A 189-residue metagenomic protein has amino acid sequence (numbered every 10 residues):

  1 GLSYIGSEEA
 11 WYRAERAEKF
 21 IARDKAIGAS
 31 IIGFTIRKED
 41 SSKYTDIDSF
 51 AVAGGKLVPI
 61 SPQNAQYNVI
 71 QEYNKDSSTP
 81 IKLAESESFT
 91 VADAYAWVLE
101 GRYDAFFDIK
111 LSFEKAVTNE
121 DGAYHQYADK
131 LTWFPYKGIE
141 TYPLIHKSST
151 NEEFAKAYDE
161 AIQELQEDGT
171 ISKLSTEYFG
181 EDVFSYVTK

Functional and structural regions predicted by a protein language model:
G1-F50: Acidic, polar ligand-binding/catalytic clefts
L2-A17, N68-E72, L99-G138: A ligand-binding cleft/hinge motif common to bilobed small-molecule-binding domains
F20-D24, L83-S86, K130: Conserved beta-strand scaffold positions in the cores of enzyme catalytic domains, especially in NTP/NDP-utilizing
A26-G33, D121-E160, E181-K189: Periplasmic-binding protein-like
A29, V52, D76-P80, E100 (+1 more regions): Short, well-ordered coil/turn elements that cap or connect secondary structure elements
G33-V91, Y95, L111-S112: Bilobed "Venus flytrap"/periplasmic-binding protein-like clamshell domains and structurally analogous long
K38-S42, D48-P59, N64, I139-D182: Extended ligand-binding regions for polar small-molecule ligands
T45, A65-E72, F89-W97, G101-K115 (+2 more regions): Extracytoplasmic/secreted proteins, especially bacterial periplasmic and envelope-associated proteins
